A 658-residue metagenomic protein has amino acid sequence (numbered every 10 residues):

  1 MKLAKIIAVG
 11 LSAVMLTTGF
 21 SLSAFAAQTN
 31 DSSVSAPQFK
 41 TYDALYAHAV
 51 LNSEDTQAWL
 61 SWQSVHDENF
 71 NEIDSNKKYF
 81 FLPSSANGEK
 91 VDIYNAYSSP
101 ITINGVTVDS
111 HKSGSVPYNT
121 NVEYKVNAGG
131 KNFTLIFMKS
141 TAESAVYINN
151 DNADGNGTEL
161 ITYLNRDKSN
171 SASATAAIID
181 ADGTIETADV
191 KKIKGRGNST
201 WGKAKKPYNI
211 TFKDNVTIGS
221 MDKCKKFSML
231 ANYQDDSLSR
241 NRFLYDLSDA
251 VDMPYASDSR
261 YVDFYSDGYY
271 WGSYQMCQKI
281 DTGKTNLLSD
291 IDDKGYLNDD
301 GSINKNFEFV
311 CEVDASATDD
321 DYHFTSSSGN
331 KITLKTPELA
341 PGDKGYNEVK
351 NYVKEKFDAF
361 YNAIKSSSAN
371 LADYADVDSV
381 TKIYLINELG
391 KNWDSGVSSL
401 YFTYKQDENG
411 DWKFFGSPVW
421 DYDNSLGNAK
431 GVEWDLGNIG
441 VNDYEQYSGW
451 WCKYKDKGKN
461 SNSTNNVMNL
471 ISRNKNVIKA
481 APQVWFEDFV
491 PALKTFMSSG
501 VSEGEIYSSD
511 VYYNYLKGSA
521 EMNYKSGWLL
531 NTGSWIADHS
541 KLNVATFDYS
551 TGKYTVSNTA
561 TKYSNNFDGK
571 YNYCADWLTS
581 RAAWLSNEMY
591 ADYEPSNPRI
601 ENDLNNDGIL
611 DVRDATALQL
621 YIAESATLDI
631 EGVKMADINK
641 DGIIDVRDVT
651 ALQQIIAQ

Functional and structural regions predicted by a protein language model:
L11, M15-F20: Hydrophobic core
S21-F25, E594-Q658: Cellulosome-associated attachment modules in secreted, modular CAZymes
A24-A142: Beta-rich interaction/scaffold domains
S99-T102, V251-D263, N392: Short, well-structured beta-strand/strand-turn elements
K139-K191: Hydrophobic alpha-helical membrane-insertion signals
S169-A231: Conserved oxyanion/phosphate-binding beta-strand-loop segments in alpha/beta enzyme cores
V216-T217, A231, D252-A256, Y269-I386 (+2 more regions): Internal "kinase-insert"/substrate-recognition segments embedded within catalytic cores of ATP-dependent enzymes
I332-V397, K405-Q406, D411-V419, D423 (+1 more regions): Middle-to-C-terminal accessory/interaction subdomains
